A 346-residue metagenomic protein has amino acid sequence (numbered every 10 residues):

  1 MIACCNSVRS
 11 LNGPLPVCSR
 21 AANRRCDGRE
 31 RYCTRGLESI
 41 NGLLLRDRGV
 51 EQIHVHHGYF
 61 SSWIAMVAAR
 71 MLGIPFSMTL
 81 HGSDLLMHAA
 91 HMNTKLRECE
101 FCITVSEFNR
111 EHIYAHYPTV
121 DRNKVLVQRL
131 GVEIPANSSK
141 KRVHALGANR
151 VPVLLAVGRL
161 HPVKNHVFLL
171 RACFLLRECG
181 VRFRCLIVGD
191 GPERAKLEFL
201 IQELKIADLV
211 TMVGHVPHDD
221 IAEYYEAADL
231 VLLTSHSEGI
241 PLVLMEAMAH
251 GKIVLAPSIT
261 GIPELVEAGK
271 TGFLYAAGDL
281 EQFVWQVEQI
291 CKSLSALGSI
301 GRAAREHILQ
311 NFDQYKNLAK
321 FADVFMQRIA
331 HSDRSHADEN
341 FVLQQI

Functional and structural regions predicted by a protein language model:
L85, M92-S139: Donor nucleotide-sugar binding/catalytic pocket of nucleotide-sugar-dependent glycosyltransferases
V132, R142-C173, L186: Conserved donor-binding/catalytic core segment of Leloir-type glycosyltransferases
E198-V216: Nucleotide-activated donor-binding/catalytic signature segment of Leloir-type glycosyltransferases, i.e., the conserved
L209, Q282, Q289, A296-D323: A short, well-ordered alpha-helix in the C-terminal region of glycosyltransferases
H215-V216, E223-A228: Short alpha-helical donor nucleotide-sugar binding micro-motif in glycosyltransferases
H236: Aromatic "clamp/platform" in nucleotide-sugar-dependent glycosyltransferases that forms part of the donor/acceptor
I253-A256, V266: Short hydrophobic beta-strand element within catalytic cores of glycosyltransferases and related nucleotide-activated
A268-G269, F273-L280, Q289-L294: Conserved acidic donor-binding segment of nucleotide-sugar-dependent glycosyltransferases
